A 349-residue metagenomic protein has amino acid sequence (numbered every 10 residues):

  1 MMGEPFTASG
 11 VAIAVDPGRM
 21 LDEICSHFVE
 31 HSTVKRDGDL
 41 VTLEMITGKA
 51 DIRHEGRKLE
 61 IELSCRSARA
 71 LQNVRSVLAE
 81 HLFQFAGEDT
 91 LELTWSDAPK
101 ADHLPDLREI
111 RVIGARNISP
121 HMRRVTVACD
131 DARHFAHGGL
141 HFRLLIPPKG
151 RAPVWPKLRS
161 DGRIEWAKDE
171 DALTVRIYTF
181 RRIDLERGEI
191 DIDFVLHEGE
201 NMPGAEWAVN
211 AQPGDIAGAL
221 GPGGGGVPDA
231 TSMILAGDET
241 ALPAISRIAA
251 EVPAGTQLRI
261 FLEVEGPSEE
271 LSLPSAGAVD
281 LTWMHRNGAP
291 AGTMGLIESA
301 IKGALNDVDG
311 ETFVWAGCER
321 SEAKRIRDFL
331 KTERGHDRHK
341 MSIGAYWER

Functional and structural regions predicted by a protein language model:
M1-R349: Extended, composition-driven regions rather than compact fold-specific motifs
